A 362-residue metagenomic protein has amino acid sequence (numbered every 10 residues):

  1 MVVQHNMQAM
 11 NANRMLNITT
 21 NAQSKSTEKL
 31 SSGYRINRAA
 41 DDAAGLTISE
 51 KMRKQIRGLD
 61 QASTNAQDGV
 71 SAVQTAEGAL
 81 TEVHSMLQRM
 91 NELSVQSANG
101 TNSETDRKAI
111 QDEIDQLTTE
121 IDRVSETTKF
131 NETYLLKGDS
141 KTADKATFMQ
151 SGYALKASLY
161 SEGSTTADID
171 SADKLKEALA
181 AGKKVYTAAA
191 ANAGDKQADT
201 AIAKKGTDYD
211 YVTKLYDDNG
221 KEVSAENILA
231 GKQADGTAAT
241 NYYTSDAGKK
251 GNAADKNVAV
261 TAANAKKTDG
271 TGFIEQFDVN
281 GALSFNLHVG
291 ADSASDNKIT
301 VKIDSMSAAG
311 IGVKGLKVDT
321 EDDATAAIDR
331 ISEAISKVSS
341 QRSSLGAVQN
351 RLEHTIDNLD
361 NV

Functional and structural regions predicted by a protein language model:
M1-T165, S171-K176, A180-K184, N192-D195 (+5 more regions): Primary detection of the long, small/polar-rich alpha-helical "axial" segments characteristic of bacterial flagellar
A178, T200, T213: Cysteine-nucleophile amide-bond enzymes
V185, Y211-V212: Long, low-complexity, polyampholytic intrinsically disordered regions
D199, A225-E226, A230-G231: Extracytoplasmic/periplasmic ligand-binding sensor domains of two-pass membrane signal-transduction receptors
